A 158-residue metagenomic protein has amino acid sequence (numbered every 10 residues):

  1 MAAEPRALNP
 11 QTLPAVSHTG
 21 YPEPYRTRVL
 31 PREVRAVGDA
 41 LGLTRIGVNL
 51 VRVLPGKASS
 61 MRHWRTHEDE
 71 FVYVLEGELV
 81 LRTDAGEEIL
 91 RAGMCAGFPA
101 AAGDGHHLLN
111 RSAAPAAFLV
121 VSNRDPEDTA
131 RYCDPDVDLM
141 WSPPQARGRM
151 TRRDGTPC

Functional and structural regions predicted by a protein language model:
M1-R45, T129-C158: A short, N-terminal "cap"/entry segment at the start of jelly-roll beta-barrel domains of the cupin/DSBH fold
P31-A36, N49-R65, P99, G103: Conserved short histidine dyad/triad with adjacent acidic residue
L50-L54, R65-T83, V121-N123: Short, conserved beta-strand element in jelly-roll/cupin
A58, F71, C95-G97: Residue-level marker of beta-strand positions
F71, E78-V80, E87, G105 (+1 more regions): Structural motif
D84-A101: Short acidic-glycine-tyrosine-enriched beta hairpin
A100-E127: Ligand-binding loop in jelly-roll beta-barrel domains
